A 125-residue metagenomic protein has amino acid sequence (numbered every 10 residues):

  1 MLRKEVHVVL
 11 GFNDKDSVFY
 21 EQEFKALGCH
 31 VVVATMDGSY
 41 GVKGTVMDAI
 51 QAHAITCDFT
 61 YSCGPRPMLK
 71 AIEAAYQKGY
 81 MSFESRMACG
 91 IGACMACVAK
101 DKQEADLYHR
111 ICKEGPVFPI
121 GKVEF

Functional and structural regions predicted by a protein language model:
M1-R86: FNR/FR-type flavoprotein reductase catalytic core
E21, G44-M47, A93-A96, C112 (+1 more regions): Surface-exposed beta-strand edges and their flanking turn/coil or helix-capping segments
R66-P67, E84-P116: Local cysteine-cluster metal-coordination motifs and their immediate loop/turn environment, predominantly Fe-S cluster
A105, I120-F125: A charged, well-structured terminal subsegment
